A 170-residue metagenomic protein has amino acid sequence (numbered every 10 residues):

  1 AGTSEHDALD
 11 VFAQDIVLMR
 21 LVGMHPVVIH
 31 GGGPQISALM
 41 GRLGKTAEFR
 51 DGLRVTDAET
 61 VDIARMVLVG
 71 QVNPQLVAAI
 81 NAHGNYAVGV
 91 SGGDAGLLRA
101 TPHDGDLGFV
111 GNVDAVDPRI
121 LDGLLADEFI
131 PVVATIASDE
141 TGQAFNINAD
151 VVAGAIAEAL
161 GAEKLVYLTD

Functional and structural regions predicted by a protein language model:
A1-T169: Nucleotide/pyrophosphate-binding catalytic subdomain
